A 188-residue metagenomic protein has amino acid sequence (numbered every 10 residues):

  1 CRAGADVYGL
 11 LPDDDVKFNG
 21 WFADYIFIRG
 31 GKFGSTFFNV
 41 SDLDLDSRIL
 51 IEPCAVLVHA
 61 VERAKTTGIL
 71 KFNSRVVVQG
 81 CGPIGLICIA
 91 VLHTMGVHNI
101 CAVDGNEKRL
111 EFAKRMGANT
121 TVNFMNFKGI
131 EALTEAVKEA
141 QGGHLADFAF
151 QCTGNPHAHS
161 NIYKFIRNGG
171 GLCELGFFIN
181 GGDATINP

Functional and structural regions predicted by a protein language model:
C1-T36: Glycine-rich phosphate/adenylate-binding loop and adjacent beta-alpha elements of nucleotide- or dinucleotide-binding
K17-F22, S41-K65, V78-I87: A glycine-rich, Thr/Ser-enriched phosphate-binding loop motif common to dinucleotide/cofactor-binding enzymes
L43-D44, T66-R75, H144: Short helix-loop-beta connector
K71, Q141, G154, R167-N168: Short conserved AdoMet
R75, I89-A90: Glycine- and Gly-Pro-enriched alpha-helical subdomains that act as flexible, kink-prone "lid/hinge" or packing modules
V78-C81, H93-N161, G181: Adenosine-nucleotide cofactor-binding segment
N155-P188: Glycine-rich phosphate-binding loop and adjacent beta-alpha segment of Rossmann(oid) nucleotide-cofactor-binding
